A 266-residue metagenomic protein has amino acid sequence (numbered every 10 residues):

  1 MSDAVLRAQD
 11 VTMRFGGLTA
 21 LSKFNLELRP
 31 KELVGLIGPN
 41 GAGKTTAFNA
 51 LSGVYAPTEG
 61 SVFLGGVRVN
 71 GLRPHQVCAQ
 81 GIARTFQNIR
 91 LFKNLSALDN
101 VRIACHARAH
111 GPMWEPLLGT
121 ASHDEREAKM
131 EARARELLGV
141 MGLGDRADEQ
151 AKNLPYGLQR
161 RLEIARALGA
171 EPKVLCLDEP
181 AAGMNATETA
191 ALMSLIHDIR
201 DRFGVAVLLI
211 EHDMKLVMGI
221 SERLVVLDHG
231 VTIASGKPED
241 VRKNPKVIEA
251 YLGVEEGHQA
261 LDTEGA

Functional and structural regions predicted by a protein language model:
S2-A266: Glycine-rich phosphate-binding loops of nucleotide-dependent enzymes
